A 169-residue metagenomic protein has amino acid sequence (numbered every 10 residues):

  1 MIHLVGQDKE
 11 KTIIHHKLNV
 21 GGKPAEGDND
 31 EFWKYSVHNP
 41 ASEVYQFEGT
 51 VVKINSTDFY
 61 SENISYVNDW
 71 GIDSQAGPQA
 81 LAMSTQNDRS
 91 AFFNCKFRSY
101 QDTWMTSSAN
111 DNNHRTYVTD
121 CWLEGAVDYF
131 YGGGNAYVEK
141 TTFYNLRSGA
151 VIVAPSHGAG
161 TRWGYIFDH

Functional and structural regions predicted by a protein language model:
M1-H169: Sequence-level preference for short, compositionally simple segments enriched in small aliphatic or small polar residues
